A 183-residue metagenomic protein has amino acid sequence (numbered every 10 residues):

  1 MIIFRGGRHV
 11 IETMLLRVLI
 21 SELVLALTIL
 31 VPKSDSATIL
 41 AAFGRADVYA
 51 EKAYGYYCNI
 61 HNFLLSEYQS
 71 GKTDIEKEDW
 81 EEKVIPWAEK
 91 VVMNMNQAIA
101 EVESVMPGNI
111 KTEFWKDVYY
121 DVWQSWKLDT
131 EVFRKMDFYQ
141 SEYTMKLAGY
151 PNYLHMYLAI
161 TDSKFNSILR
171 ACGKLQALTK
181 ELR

Functional and structural regions predicted by a protein language model:
M1-L23: Classical eukaryotic N-terminal signal peptides for Sec-dependent ER targeting/secretion, especially the positively
I2-R5, M14, L30, A42 (+9 more regions): Intrinsically disordered, low-complexity regions enriched in serine, threonine, proline and polar/charged residues
G7-H9, L19, P32, G44 (+5 more regions): Exposed, low-complexity/repetitive linear segments and helix-based recognition motifs, biased toward charged/polar
L25-L40: N-terminal signal peptide
A37-E51, E78, E82-E89, E113-K116 (+3 more regions): Short, solvent-exposed segments of well-ordered alpha helices
I39-T73, L128-R183: C-terminal amphipathic alpha-helix
N59, F63-Q97: Membrane-proximal N-terminal soluble sensing/regulatory segments of transmembrane proteins
W87, V92-H155: Long, amphipathic, charge-rich alpha-helical segments that form helical bundles/coiled-coils
